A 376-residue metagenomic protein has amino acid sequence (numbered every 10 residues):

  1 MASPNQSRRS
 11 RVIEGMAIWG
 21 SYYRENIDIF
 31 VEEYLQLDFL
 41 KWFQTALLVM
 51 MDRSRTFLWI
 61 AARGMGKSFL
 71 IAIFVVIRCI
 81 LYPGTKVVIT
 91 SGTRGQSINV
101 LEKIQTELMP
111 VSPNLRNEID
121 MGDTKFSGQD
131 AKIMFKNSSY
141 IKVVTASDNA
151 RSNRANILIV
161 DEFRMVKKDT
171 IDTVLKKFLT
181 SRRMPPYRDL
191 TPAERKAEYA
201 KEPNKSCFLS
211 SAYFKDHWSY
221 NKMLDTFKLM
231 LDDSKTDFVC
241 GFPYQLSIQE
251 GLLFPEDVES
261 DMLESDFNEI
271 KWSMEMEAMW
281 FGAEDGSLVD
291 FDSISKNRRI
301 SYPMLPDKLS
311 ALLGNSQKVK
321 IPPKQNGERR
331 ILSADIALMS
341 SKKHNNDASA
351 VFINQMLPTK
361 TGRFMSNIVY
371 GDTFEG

Functional and structural regions predicted by a protein language model:
M1-T56, K324: Pre-P-loop entry segment of helicase/translocase ATPase cores
S54-F74: Walker A/P-loop
A72, N156-F163, C207-M223, L252-G376: RNase H-like, metal-dependent nuclease domains and their acidic two-metal-ion catalytic environment used
R78-T85: Post-Walker A helix-loop "phosphate-sensing" segment adjacent to the P-loop in P-loop NTPases
T85-T106: Conserved Walker A/P-loop ATP-binding site and its immediately adjacent core in helicase/helicase-like ATPase domains
K103-N156: Inter-Walker segment of RecA-like/P-loop motor cores
L108, L115-G122, M165-S265: ASCE P-loop NTPase helicase motor core
V143, N149, I157, M165-K177 (+1 more regions): Conserved P-loop NTPase motor cores
